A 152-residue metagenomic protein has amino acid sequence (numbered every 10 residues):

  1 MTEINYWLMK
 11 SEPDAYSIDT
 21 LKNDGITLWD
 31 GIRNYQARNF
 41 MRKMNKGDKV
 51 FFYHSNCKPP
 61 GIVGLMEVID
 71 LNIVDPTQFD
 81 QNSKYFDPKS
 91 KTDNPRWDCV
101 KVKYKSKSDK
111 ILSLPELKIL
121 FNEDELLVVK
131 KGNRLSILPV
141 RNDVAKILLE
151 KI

Functional and structural regions predicted by a protein language model:
M1-K46, V144-A145, I152: Compositionally biased, charged N-terminal/linker segments
M9, M66-I69, R141: GIY-YIG nuclease signature motif recognition
K10-E12, Y53, K105, G132 (+1 more regions): Structured loops at beta-to-helix junctions and adjacent beta-edge loops in soluble globular domains
F51-F52, E67: Hydrophobic beta-strand signal
Y53-P60: Short, charged beta-turn/beta-strand-edge "cap" motif at the junction between a beta-strand and an adjacent loop
G64-K131, L135: Aromatic- and Lys/Arg-enriched surface recognition patch
K107, K131-I152: Charge/polar-rich, low-complexity and marginally structured segments
